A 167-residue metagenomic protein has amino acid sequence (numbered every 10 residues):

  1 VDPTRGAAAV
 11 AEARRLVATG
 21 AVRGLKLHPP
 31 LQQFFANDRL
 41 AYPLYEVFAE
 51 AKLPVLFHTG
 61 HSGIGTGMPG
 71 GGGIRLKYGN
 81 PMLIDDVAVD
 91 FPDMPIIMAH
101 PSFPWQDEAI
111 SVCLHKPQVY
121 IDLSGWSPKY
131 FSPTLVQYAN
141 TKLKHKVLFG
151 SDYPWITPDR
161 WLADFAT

Functional and structural regions predicted by a protein language model:
V1-A7, Q33-F35: Active-site mouth loops of central-metabolism enzymes
D2-R5, F103, P154-W155: Short glycine-enriched loops at secondary-structure junctions
T4-L16, Q106: Short, acidic/polar
A8, E108, R160, D164: Phosphate- and divalent-cation-binding pockets in alpha/beta enzyme and binding domains that engage nucleotide-derived
R15-L25: CE4/NodB-like, metal-dependent polysaccharide N-deacetylase domain that modifies extracellular/periplasmic N-acetylated
V22-G24, N37-L148: Catalytic pocket-lining loop regions of alpha/beta-barrel enzymes, especially the amidohydrolase/enolase/GH5 lineages
P29-R39: Active-site glycine- and acidic-residue-rich loops that bind and position anionic ligands or nucleotide-like cofactors
P92, K144-T167: His/Asp/Glu-enriched, well-ordered alpha-helical/loop segment that forms or immediately abuts the divalent-metal
